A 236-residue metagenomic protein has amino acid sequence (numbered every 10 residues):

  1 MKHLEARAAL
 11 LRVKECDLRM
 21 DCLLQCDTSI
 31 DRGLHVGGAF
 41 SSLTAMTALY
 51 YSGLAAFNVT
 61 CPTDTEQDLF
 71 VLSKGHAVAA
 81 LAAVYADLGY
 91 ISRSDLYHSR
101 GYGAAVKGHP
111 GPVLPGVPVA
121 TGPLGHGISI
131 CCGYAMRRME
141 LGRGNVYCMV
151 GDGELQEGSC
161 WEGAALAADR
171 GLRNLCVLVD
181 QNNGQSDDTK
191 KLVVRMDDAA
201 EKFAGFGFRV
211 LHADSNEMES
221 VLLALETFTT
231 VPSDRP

Functional and structural regions predicted by a protein language model:
M1-R12: Non-catalytic, mobile gating and regulatory segments of ester bond hydrolases
R12, G101-P112, Y134-M136, E140-G144 (+1 more regions): Thiamine diphosphate
E15-G33, D180-N182: N-terminal capping segment at the start of a domain
C16, V36-L43, G75, E219: An alpha-helix initiation/capping motif
S29-I30, F40-D169: Cofactor-binding active-site loop characterized by glycine-rich and histidine/acidic residues
L34-H35, C148-V150, R209-D214: Short catalytic-loop micro-motif centered on adjacent basic/acidic residues
V36-A39, M149, L178-D180: Conserved alpha/beta enzyme-core scaffolds, especially Rossmann-like or related mixed alpha/beta domains that build
